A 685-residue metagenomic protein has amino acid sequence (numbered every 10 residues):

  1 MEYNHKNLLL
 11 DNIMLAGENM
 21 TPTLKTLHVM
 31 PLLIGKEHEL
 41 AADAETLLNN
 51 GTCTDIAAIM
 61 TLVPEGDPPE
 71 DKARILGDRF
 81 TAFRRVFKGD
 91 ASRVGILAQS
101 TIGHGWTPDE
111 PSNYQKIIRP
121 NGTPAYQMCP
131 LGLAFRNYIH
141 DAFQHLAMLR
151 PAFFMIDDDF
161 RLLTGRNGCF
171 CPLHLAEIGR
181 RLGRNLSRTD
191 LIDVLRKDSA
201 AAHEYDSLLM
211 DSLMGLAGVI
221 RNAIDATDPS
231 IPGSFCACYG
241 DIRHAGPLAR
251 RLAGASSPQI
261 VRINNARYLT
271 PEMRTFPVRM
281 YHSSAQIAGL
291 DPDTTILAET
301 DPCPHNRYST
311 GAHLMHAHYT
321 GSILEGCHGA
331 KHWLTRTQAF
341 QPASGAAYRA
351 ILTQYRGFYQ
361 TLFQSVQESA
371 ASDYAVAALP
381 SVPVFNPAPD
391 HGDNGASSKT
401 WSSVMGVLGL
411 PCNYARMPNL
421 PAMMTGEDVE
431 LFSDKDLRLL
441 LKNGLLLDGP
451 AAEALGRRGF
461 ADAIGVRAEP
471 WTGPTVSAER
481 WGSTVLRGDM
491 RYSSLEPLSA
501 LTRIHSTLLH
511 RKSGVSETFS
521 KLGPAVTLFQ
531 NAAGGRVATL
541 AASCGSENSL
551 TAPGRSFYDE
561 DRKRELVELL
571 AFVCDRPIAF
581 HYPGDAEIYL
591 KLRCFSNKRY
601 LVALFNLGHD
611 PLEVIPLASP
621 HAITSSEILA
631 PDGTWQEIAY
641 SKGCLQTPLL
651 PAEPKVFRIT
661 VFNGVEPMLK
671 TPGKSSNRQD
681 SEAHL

Functional and structural regions predicted by a protein language model:
N4, L8, L15-G17, G51-T54 (+17 more regions): Hydrophobic targeting/anchoring helices
N12, L32-T46, K399-F432: A short, well-structured beta->alpha microelement
N19-R79: N-terminal substrate-binding region of glycoside hydrolase catalytic domains
L33-N49, L133-A147, A245-L252, Y281 (+1 more regions): Short, acidic/polar
I56-A57, D78-G122, F153-L162, S230-S234: Glycine-rich, aromatic-flanked loop segments that form ligand/cofactor-binding clefts across common enzyme folds
R93-L149, R166, N185-M210, G218: Active-site-adjacent "subsite" loops/lids of carbohydrate-active enzymes
I156-A201, C238-I242: Active-site-proximal loop/short-helix segments that contain or immediately flank catalytic acid/base residue(s)
Y414-R416, M424-L685: A conserved amphipathic helix/loop scaffold that creates a polar/acidic microenvironment used either to coordinate
